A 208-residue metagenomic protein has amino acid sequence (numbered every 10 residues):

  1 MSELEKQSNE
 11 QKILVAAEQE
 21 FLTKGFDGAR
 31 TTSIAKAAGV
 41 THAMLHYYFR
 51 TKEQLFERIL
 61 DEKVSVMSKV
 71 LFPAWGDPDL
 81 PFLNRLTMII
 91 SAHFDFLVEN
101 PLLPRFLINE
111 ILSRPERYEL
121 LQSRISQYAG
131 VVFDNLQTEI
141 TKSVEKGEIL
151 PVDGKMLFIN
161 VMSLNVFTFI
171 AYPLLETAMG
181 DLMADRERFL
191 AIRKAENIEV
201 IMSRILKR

Functional and structural regions predicted by a protein language model:
M1-S8, V15: N-terminal intrinsically disordered/low-complexity leader segments
S8, K12, E20-Q54, R58-I59: Helix-turn-helix
A16-E20, L164: Short amphipathic alpha-helical elements of helix-turn-helix/winged-helix folds
T23-D27, P78, N100, K146: Short coil/turn segments at alpha/beta junctions that flank glycine-rich nucleotide-binding fingerprints
I59-M88, S126, L136: Amphipathic alpha-helical linker/stalk segments
P73-R105, G154-F158: Hydrophobic alpha-helical connector segments
A92-D95, E99, G130-L150, L164-R208: C-terminal peripheral helix-coil segments that are non-catalytic and often amphipathic
E99-S123, Y172-M179: Amphipathic alpha-helical segments used for helix-helix packing
